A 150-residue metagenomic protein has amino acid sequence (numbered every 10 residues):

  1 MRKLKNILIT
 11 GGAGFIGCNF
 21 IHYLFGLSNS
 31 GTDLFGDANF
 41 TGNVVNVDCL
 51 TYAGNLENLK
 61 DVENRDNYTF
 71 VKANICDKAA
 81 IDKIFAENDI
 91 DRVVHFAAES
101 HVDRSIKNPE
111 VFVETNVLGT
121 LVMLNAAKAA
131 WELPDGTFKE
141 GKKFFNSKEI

Functional and structural regions predicted by a protein language model:
M1-I150: N-terminal Rossmann-like NAD(P)+-binding domain of SDR-like oxidoreductases, especially those catalyzing
